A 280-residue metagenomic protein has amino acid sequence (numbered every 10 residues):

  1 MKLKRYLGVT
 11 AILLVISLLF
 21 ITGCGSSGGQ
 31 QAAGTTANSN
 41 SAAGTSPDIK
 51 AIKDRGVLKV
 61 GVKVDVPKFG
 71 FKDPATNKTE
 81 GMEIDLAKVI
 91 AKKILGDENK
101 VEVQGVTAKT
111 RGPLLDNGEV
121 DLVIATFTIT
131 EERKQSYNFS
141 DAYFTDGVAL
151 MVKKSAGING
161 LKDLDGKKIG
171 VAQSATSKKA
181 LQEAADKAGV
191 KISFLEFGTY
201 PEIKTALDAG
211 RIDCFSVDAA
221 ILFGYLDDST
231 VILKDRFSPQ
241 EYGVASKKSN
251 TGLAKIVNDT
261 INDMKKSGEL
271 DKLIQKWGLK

Functional and structural regions predicted by a protein language model:
L18-G23: C-terminal motif of bacterial Sec signal peptides marking the signal peptidase cleavage site
G25, A37, A43, I84-V89 (+5 more regions): Extended ligand-binding regions for polar small-molecule ligands
S26-A37, S41-D54, T176-L195, D227-R236 (+1 more regions): Ligand-binding clefts/hinges and TM-proximal coupling segments of bilobed small-molecule sensing domains
G34-D48, K53-V123: Extracytoplasmic small-molecule ligand-binding "clamshell" domains of the periplasmic binding protein/Venus flytrap
V62-V66, T79-I94, T128, D146-T199 (+3 more regions): Bilobed "Venus flytrap"/periplasmic-binding protein-like clamshell domains and structurally analogous long
V64, F144-V152, A219-N262, K280: Periplasmic-binding protein-like
K88, K100-K162, S229-V231: Acidic, polar ligand-binding/catalytic clefts
T110, F127-S136, A180-A185, K204-P239: A ligand-binding cleft/hinge motif common to bilobed small-molecule-binding domains
